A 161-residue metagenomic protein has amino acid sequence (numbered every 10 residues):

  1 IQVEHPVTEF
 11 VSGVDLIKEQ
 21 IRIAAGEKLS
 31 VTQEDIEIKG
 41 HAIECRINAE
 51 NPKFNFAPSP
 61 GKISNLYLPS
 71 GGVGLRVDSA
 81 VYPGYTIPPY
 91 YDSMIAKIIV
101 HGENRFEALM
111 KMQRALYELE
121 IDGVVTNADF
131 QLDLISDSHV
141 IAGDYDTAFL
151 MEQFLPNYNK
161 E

Functional and structural regions predicted by a protein language model:
I1-E161: ATP-dependent carboxylate activation and anion-phosphoryl transfer catalytic cores that bind Mg-ATP to form
